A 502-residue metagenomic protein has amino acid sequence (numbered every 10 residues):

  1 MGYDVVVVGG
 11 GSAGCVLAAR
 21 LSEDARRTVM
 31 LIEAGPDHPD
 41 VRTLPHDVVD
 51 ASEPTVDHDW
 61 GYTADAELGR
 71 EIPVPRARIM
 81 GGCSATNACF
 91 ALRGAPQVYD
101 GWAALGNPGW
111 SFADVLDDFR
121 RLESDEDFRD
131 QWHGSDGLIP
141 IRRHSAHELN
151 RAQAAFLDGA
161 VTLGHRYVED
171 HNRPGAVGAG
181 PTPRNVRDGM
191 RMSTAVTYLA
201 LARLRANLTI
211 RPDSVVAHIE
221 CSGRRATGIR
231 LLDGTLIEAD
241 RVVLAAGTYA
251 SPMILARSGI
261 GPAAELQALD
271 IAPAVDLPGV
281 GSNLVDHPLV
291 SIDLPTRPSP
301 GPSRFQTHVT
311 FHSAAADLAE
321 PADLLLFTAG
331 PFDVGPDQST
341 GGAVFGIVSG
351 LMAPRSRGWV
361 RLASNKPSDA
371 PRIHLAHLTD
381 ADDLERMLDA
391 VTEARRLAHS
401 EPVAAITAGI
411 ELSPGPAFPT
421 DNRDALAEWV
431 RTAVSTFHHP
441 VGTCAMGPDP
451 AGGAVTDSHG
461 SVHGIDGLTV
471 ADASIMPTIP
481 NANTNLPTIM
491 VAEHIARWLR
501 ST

Functional and structural regions predicted by a protein language model:
M1-T502: N-terminal redox-cofactor-binding region of secreted/periplasmic oxidoreductases
